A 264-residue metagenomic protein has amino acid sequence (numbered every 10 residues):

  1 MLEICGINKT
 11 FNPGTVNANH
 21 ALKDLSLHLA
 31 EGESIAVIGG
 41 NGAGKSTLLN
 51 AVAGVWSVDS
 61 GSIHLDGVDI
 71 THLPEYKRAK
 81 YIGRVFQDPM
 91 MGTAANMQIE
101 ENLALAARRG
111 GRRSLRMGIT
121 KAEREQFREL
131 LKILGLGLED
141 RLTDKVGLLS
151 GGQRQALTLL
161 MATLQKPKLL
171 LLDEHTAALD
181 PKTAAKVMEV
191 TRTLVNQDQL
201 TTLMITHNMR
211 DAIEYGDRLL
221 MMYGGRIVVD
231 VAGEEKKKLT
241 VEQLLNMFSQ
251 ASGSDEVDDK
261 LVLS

Functional and structural regions predicted by a protein language model:
M1, T10-D24, P74: A short, flexible loop at the N-terminus of ABC-type nucleotide-binding domains that lies
T15, S57, D69-G83, M91 (+3 more regions): ABC ATPase NBD coupling module
I38-G40: The feature captures the beta-strand-to-loop junction immediately N-terminal to the Walker
A53: Helix-to-loop junction immediately C-terminal to a conserved catalytic motif
G61-V68, V231: Conserved ABC transporter NBD signature motif
A162-T163: ABC ATPase C-loop
T206-H207: H-loop/switch region of ABC-family ATPase nucleotide-binding domains
R226-Q250: Conserved beta-strand-loop-alpha-helix hinge in the C-terminal portion of ABC ATPase nucleotide-binding domains
